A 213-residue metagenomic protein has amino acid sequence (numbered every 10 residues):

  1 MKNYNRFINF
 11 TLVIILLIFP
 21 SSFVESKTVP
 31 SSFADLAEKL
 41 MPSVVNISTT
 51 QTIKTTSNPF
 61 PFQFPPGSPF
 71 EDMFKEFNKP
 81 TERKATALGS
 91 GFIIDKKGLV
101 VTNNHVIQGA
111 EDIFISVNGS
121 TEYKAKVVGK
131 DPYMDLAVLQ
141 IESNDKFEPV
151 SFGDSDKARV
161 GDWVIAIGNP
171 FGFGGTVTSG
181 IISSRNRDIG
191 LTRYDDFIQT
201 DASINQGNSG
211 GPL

Functional and structural regions predicted by a protein language model:
K2, S21-F23: A short, ordered amphipathic alpha-helix with a cationic face
K2-T11: Bacterial N-terminal signal peptides that target proteins for export
T11-P20: Bacterial N-terminal signal peptides
F23-L213: Serine-dependent protease modules
